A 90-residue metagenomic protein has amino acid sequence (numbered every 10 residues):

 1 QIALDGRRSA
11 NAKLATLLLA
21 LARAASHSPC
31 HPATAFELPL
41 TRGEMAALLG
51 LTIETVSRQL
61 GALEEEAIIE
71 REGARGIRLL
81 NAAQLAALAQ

Functional and structural regions predicted by a protein language model:
Q1-A15: A small-molecule sensor/coupling module
L17-L21: Short amphipathic alpha-helical elements of helix-turn-helix/winged-helix folds
R23-Q90: Phosphate-/nucleic-acid-contacting segments
